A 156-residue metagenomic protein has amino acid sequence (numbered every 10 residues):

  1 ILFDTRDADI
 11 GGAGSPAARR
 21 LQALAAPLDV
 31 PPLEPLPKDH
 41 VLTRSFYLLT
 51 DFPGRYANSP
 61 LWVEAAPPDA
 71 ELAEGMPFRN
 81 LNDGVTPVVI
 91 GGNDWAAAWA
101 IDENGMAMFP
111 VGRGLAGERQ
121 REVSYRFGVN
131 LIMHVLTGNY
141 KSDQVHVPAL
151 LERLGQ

Functional and structural regions predicted by a protein language model:
I1-P68: A glycine-rich, often tryptophan-bearing local segment used as a flexible ligand/cofactor-contacting loop or short
A13-P16, A100-D102, H146: Short, solvent-exposed loop/turn and secondary-structure capping segments
S15, R19, D83, E122-V129: A structural signal for well-ordered alpha-helical segments within the folded catalytic domains of diverse enzymes
A26-P27, R79-G84, Y125: Extracellular/periplasmic catalytic domains that process cell-envelope and extracellular macromolecules
V63, D69-L81, V85-V88, D102: Short, surface-exposed beta-strand/loop micro-motifs that present aromatic residues
G92-D94: Short beta-strand-plus-loop segments that form exposed binding edges in beta-rich domains
A96-A100, K141: Short, solvent-exposed loop/turn elements at domain surfaces
N104-Q156: Extracellular ligand-binding/catalytic regions of CAZymes and related secreted enzymes and adhesion modules
